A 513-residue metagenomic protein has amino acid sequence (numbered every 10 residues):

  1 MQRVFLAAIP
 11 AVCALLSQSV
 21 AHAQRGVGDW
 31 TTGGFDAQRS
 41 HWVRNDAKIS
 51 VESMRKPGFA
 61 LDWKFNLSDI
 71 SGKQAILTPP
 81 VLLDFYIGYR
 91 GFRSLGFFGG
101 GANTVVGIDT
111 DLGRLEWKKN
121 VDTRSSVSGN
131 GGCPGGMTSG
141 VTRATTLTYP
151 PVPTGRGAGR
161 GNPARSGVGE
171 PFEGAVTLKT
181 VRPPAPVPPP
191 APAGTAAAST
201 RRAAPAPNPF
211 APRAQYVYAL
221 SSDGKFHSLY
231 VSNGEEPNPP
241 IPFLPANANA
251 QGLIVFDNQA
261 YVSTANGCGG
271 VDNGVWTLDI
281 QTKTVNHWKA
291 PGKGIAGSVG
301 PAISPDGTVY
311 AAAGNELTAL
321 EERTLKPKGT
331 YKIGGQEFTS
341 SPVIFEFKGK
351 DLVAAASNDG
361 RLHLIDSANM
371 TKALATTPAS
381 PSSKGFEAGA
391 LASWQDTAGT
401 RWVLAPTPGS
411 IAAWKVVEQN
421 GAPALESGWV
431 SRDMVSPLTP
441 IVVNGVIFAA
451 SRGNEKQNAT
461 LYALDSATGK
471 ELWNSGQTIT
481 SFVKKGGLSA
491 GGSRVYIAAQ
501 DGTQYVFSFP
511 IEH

Functional and structural regions predicted by a protein language model:
M1-V4: Positively charged n-region of N-terminal signal peptides that target proteins for export
A7-S17: Bacterial N-terminal signal peptides
Q18-A23: Sec/Tat signal peptide C-region and signal peptidase I cleavage site
G26, G33, R44-Q74, F85-S94 (+4 more regions): Extracytoplasmic/lumenal domain signature
G33-R39: Short polar catalytic/cofactor-binding loops
F98: Major-groove recognition helix of helix-turn-helix-like DNA-binding domains
